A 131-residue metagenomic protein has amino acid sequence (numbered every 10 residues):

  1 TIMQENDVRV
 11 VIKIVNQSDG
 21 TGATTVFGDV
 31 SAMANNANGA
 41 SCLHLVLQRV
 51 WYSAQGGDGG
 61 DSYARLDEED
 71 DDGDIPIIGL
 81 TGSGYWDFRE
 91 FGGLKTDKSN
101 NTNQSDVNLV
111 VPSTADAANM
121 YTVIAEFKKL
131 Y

Functional and structural regions predicted by a protein language model:
T1-G39: Solvent-exposed, flexible loop/coil segments flanking beta-strands in beta-rich domains
T1-V8, P112-Y131: C-terminal interaction-tip segments
Q4-N6, S41-V46, N101-N103, A117: Solvent-exposed loop and beta-edge segments used for protein-protein assembly and interaction
G28-R65: Beta-rich globular "head" domains
W51-S53, V110, E126: Residue-level recognition of well-ordered beta-strand positions that form the cores of beta-sheet-rich folds across
G56-L80: Short, surface-exposed beta-strand/strand-loop-strand elements in extracellular ectodomains
G73-K95: An anionic, turn-rich surface loop/hairpin at beta-sheet edges that serves as a generic interaction/coordination patch
G92-Y121: Noncatalytic modules at the cell exterior or secretory-pathway interfaces, chiefly beta-strand-rich lectin/adhesion
